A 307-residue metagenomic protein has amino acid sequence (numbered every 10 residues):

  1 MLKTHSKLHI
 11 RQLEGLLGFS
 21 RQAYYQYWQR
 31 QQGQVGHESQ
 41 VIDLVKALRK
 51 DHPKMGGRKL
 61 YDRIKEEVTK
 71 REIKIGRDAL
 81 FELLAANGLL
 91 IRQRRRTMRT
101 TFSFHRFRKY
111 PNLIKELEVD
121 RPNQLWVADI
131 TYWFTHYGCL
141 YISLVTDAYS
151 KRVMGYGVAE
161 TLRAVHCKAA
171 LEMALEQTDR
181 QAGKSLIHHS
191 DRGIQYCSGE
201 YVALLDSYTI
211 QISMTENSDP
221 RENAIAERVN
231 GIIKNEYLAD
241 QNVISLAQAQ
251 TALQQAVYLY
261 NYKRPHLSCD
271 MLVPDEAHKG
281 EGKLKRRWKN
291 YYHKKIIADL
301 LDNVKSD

Functional and structural regions predicted by a protein language model:
M1-G33: Basic, low-complexity segments
L13-E14, Y24, V45, L60 (+14 more regions): Mobile genetic element proteins and their domesticated derivatives, centered on retroelements and DNA transposons
Q22-P122, P274-L284: Basic, flexible linker segments flanking DNA-binding modules in nucleic acid-interacting mobile-element proteins
K54, K70, E118-D120, T135-H136 (+3 more regions): Conserved, non-catalytic sequence blocks in retroelement Pol enzymes and Pol-derived host proteins
I73-L144, K168-M173, Q177-T178, G183-S185 (+1 more regions): Mobile-element integrase/transposase regions, centering on the N-terminal DNA-binding/Zn-coordinating module
T101-S103, S190-R192, S198-L205, I212-K234 (+2 more regions): RNase H-like two-metal-ion nuclease catalytic core shared by retroviral integrases and related mobile-element nucleases
D147-A148, A159-V165: A short acidic/small-residue loop/turn micro-motif
D206-I210, I232-D307: C-terminal domain-tail junction helix/linker
